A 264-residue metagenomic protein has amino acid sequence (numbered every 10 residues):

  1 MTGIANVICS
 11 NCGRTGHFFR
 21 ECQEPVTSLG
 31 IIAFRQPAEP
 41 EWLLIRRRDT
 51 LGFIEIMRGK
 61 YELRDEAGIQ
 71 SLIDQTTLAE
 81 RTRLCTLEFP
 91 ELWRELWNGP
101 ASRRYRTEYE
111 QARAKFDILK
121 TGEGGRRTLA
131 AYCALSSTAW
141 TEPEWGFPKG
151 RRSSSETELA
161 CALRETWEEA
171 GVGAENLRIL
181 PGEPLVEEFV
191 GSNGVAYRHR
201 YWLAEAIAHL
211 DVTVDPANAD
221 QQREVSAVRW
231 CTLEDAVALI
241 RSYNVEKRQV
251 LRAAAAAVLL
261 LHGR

Functional and structural regions predicted by a protein language model:
M1-T27: A short, cysteine/histidine-rich metal-binding "knuckle" motif
T2, E158, L233: A binding-site-centric feature that preferentially detects glycan-recognition modules on secreted/surface proteins
R20, Y61, Q70, R81-C85 (+6 more regions): Nudix hydrolase/Nudix homology domain
L29-A33: Short beta-strand scaffold segments in enzyme catalytic cores
P37-E39, D49-G52, I207-D211: Short, charged/polar surface micro-motifs in flexible loops or helix N-caps
E41-L43: Entry beta-strands of beta-propeller and related beta-repeat scaffolds
R46-Y61: Short, solvent-exposed beta-strand-terminating loops
G124, G146-G182: The catalytic Nudix box helix
